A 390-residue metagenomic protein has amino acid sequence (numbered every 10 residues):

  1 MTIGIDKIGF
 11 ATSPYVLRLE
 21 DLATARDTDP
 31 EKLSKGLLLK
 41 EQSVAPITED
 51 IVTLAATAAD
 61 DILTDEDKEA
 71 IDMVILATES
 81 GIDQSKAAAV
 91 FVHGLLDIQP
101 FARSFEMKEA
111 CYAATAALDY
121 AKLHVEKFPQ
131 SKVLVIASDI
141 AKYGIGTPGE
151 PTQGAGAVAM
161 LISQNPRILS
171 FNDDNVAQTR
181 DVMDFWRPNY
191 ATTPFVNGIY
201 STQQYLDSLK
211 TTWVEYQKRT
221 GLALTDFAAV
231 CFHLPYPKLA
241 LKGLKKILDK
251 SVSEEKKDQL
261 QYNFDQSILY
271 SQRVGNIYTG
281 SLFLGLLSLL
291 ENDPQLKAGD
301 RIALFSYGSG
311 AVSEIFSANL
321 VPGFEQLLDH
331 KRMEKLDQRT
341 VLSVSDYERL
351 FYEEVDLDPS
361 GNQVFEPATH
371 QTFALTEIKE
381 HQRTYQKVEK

Functional and structural regions predicted by a protein language model:
M1-T48, T147-Q203, D207, F316-K390: Condensing-enzyme catalytic core mediating Claisen C-C bond formation in acyl metabolism
I5, I51-Y112, L222-I247: Conserved beta-ketoacyl condensing-enzyme motif
G9-A11, A77-I82, E109-A114, A137-K142 (+2 more regions): Acidic, glycine-rich active-site loops and adjacent beta-strand->loop/helix elements that engage anionic groups
D29, I51-E66, A88, Q204-T220 (+1 more regions): Short, well-ordered amphipathic alpha-helical segments that serve as non-catalytic structural scaffolds within diverse
K32-G36, K40-D50, S80-K132, D249-S281: Conserved catalytic cysteine-centered active-site region of acyl-thioester-dependent Claisen-condensing enzymes
E126-A159: Flexible, glycine-rich active-site loops centered on histidine and acidic residues that chelate a metal or position
I199-T220, L224-L248, Y270-G275: A conserved active-site cap/scaffold subdomain adjacent to cofactor or substrate pockets
L287-D337: Catalytic phosphate/nucleotide-handling subdomain of diverse soluble enzymes
